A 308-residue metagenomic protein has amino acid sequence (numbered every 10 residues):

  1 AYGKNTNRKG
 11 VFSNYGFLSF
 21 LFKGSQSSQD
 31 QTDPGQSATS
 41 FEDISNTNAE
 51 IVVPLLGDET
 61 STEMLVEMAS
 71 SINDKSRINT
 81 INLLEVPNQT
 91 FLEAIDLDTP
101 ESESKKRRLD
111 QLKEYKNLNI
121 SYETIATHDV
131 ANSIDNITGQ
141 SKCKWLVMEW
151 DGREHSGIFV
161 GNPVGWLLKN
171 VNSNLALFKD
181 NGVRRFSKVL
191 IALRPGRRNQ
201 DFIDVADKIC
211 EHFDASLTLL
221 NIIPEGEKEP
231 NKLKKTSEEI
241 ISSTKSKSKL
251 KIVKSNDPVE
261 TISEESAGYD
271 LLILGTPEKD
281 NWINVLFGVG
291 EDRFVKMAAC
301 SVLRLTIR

Functional and structural regions predicted by a protein language model:
A1-E50, P100-E101, W145, R185: Membrane-interfacial segments at transmembrane helix termini in multi-pass membrane proteins
A1-R8, I137-V183, S263-R308: Gly/Ser-rich helix-loop-strand patches that form or flank binding pockets for ribonucleotide-derived cofactors
S40-E101, K188-K251: Small/aliphatic-rich secondary-structure junction motif
I78, F91-E93, K105-K113, S133 (+4 more regions): Long, K/E/R/D-enriched contiguous segments that form extended
N79-I81, S121-I125, A176, T218-L220 (+2 more regions): General small-molecule cofactor/ligand-binding pocket signal
L84, I95-T99, L109-T127, T138 (+1 more regions): Soluble catalytic regions of membrane-associated enzymes that act on cell-envelope and secretory-pathway components
K116, V171, F213, T244 (+1 more regions): Short, structured coil segments at secondary-structure junctions
I125-N132, S255-V259: Charged docking surfaces used in two-component/phosphorelay signaling
